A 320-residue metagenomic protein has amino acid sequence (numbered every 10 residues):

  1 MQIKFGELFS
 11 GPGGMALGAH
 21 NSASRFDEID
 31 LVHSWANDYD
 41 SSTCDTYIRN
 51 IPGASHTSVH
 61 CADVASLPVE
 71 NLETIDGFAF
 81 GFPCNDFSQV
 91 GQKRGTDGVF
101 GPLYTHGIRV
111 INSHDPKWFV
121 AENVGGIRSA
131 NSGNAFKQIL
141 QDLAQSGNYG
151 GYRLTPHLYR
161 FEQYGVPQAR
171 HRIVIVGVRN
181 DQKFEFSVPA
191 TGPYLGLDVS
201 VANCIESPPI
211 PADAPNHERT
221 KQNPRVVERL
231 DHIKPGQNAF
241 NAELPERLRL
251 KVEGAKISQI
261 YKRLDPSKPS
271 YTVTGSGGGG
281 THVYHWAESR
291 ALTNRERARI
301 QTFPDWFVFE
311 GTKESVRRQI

Functional and structural regions predicted by a protein language model:
M1-F5: Extreme N-terminal starter segment of soluble prokaryotic enzymes
L8-G13: Class I SAM-dependent methyltransferase "Motif I" SAM/SAH-binding loop
F26, V32-W35: Short beta-strand element of Class I
W35-Y39, E122-N123: Conserved acidic E/D residue at the C-terminus of a beta-strand in Rossmann-like folds
S41-D45: Short alpha-helix immediately C-terminal to the canonical SAM-binding loop
S55-D63: Conserved SAM-binding strand-loop segment of SAM-dependent methyltransferases
L67-G77, N85-I260: Class I S-adenosyl-L-methionine
H217-I320: C-terminal target-recognition/interaction regions appended to catalytic cores
